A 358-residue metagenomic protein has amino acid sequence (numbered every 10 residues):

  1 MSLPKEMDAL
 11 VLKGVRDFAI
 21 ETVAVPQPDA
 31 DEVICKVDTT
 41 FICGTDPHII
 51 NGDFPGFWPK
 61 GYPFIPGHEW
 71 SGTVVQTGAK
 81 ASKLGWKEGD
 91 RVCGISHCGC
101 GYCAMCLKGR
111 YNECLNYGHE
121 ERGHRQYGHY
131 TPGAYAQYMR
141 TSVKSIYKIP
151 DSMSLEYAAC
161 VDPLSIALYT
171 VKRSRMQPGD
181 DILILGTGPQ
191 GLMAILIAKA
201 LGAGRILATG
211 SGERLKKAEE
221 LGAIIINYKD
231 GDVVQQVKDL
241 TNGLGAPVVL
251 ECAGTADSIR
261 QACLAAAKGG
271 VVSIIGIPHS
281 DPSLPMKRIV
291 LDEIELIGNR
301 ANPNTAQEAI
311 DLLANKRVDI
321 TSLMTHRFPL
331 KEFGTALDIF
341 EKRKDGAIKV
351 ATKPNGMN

Functional and structural regions predicted by a protein language model:
M1-A9, G231, R260-L264, P303 (+1 more regions): C-terminal hydrophobic helical "lid"/dimerization subdomain of Rossmann-like NAD(P)H-dependent oxidoreductases
A24-T40, F54-L107, P150-S152: Glycine-rich beta-strand-centered segment in the early N-terminal region that forms part of a ligand/cofactor-binding
P59, C100-L185, T321: NAD(P)H dinucleotide-binding glycine-rich loop of Rossmann-like/cofactor-binding domains, especially the beta1-alpha1
G85-W86, M176, A266: Short, well-ordered loop/turn sites that connect or cap secondary structure elements
R91, D181, G270-V271, E295: Short glycine-centered segments of the SAM/dcSAM-binding site in methyltransferase folds
I166, Q190, R214: Hydrophobic/small residue at the entry helix of a nucleotide-binding pocket
I184-T187, K199-Q261: Adenosine-nucleotide cofactor-binding segment
G276-D292: Rossmann-fold NAD(P)-binding glycine/threonine-rich loop
